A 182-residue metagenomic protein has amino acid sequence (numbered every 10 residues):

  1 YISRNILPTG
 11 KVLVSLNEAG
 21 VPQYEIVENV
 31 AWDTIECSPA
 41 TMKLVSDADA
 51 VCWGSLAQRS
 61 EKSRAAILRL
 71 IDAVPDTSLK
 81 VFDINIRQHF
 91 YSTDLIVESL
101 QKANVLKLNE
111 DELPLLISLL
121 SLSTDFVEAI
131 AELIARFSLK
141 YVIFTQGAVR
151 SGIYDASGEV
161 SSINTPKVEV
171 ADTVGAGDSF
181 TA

Functional and structural regions predicted by a protein language model:
Y1-S55, D76: Conserved N-terminal subdomain of the carbohydrate kinase-like
L7, E110-D111, D178: Alpha-helix N-cap/helix-start capping motif
E36-A40, I67-R69, S92-L95, V127-A131 (+2 more regions): A generic local structural motif
K43-L44, E98-S99, A135: Structural alpha-helical scaffold elements that stabilize or flank donor/cofactor-binding regions in carbohydrate
A48, V105, Y141-I143: A residue-level structural signature of the nucleotidyltransferase/glycosyltransferase Rossmann-like core
A50, G54-E128, V149-R150: Conserved beta-alpha-beta core of the PfkB/ribokinase-like small-molecule kinase fold
S123-A182: Conserved phosphate-binding/catalytic region of the ribokinase-like
